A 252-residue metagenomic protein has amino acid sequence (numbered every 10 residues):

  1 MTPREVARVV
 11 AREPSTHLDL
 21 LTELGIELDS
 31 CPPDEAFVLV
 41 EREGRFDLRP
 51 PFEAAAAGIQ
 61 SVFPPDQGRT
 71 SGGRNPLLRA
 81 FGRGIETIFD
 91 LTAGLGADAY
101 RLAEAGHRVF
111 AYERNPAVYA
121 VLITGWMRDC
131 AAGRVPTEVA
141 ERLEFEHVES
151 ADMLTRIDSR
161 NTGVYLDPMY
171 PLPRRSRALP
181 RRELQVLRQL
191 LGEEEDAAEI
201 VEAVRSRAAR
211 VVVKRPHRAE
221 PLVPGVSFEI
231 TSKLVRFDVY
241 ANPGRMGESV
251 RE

Functional and structural regions predicted by a protein language model:
M1-A7, L179-L190, P224-F228, K233-E252: SAM/dcSAM-binding transferase cores
M1-F89, E104-A105, G125-M127, I230 (+2 more regions): S-adenosyl-L-methionine
E13-T16, G94, K214-A219: Short, polar loop motifs at secondary-structure junctions
T87, R108-F110, A209-R210: Residues at the starts of beta-strands that form the adenosine-phosphate
I88-R101, R114, N161-A178: Conserved proline-anchored active-site loop of SAM-dependent methyltransferases that bridges a beta-strand
Y112-G163: S-adenosyl-L-methionine
P168-I200: Mobile active-site "lid"/loop adjacent to the S-adenosyl-L-methionine
D196-N242: Conserved Class I SAM-dependent methyltransferase catalytic core
